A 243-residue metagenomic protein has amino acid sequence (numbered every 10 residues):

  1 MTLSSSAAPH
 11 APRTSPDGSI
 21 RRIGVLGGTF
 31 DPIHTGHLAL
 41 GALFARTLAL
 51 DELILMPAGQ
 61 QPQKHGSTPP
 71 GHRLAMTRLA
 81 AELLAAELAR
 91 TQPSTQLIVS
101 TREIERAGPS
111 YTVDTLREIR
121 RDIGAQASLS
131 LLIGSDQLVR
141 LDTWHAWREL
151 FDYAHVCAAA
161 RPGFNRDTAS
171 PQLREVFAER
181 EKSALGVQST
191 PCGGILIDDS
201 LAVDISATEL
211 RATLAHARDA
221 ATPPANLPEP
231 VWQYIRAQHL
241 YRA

Functional and structural regions predicted by a protein language model:
M1-A243: Nucleotidyltransferase catalytic core that binds NTPs
